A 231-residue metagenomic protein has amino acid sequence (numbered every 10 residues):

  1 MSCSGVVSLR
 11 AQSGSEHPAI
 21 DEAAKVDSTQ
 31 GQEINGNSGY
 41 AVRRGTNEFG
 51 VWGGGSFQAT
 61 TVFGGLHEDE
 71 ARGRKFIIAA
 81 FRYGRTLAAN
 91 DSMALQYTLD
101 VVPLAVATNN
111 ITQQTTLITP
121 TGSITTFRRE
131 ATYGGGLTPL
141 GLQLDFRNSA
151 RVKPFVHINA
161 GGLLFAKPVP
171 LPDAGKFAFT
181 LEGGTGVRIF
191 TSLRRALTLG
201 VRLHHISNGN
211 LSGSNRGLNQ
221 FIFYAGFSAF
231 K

Functional and structural regions predicted by a protein language model:
M1-G5: Bacterial N-terminal signal peptides
L9-L87, N215, Q220-K231: Short glycine/proline- and aromatic-enriched beta-strand/turn motifs that initiate or cap beta-hairpins
N37-T46, T86-Y97, R147-P154, T191-L197: Short loop/turn motifs that connect adjacent beta-strands in outer-membrane beta-barrel proteins
G45-N47, G73-A79, A131-T138, V152 (+2 more regions): Residues that define the transmembrane beta-barrel architecture of outer-membrane proteins
N47-G53, I77, M93-V101, P154-A160 (+3 more regions): Transmembrane beta-strands of outer-membrane beta-barrel proteins
V51, G55, A79-R85, T138-F146 (+4 more regions): Residues on the lipid-exposed face of transmembrane beta-strands in outer-membrane beta-barrel proteins
S56-Q58, V102-T108, G161-F165, H204-N208: Structural signature of outer-membrane beta-barrel domains
V62-E70, V106-A131, F165-D173, S212-S214: Flexible, solvent-exposed loop segments that connect beta-strands
